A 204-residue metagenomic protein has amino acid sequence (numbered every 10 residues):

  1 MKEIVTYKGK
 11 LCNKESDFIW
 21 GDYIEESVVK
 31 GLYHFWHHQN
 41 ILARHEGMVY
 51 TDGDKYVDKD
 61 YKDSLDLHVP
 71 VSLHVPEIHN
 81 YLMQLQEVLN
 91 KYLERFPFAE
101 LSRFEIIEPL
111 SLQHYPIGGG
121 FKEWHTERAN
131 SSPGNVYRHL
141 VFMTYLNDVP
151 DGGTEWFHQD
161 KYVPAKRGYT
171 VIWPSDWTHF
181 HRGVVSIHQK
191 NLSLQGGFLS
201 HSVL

Functional and structural regions predicted by a protein language model:
K2-R103: Non-heme Fe(II)/2-oxoglutarate
L82-L204: Catalytic core of non-heme Fe(II) oxygenases with the double-stranded beta-helix
